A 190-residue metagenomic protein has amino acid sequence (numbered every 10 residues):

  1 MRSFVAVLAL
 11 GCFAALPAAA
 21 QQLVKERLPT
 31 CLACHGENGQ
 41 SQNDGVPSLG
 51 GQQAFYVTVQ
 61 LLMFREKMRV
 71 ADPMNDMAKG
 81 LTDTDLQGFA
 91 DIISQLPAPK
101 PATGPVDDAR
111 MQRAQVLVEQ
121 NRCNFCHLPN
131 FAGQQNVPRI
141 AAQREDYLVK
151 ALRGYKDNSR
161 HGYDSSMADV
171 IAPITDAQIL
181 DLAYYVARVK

Functional and structural regions predicted by a protein language model:
M1-F4: Positively charged n-region of N-terminal signal peptides that target proteins for export
A6-A15: Bacterial N-terminal signal peptides
A19-N38, P101-A102, V106-P129, R144: Sequence/structural segment immediately N-terminal to covalent heme-attachment motifs in c-type and related
G39-V70, N75-L81, Q115, E119 (+3 more regions): Gly/Gly-Pro-rich "capping" loops immediately C-terminal to redox-active cysteine motifs in periplasmic/lumenal
Q40-S41, V70, Q95-A109, N124 (+3 more regions): Inter-heme linker and motif-flanking segments adjacent to c-type heme-binding CXXCH motifs in c-type cytochromes
K79-P101, D146, A172-K190: C-terminal capping alpha-helices of c-type cytochrome domains
